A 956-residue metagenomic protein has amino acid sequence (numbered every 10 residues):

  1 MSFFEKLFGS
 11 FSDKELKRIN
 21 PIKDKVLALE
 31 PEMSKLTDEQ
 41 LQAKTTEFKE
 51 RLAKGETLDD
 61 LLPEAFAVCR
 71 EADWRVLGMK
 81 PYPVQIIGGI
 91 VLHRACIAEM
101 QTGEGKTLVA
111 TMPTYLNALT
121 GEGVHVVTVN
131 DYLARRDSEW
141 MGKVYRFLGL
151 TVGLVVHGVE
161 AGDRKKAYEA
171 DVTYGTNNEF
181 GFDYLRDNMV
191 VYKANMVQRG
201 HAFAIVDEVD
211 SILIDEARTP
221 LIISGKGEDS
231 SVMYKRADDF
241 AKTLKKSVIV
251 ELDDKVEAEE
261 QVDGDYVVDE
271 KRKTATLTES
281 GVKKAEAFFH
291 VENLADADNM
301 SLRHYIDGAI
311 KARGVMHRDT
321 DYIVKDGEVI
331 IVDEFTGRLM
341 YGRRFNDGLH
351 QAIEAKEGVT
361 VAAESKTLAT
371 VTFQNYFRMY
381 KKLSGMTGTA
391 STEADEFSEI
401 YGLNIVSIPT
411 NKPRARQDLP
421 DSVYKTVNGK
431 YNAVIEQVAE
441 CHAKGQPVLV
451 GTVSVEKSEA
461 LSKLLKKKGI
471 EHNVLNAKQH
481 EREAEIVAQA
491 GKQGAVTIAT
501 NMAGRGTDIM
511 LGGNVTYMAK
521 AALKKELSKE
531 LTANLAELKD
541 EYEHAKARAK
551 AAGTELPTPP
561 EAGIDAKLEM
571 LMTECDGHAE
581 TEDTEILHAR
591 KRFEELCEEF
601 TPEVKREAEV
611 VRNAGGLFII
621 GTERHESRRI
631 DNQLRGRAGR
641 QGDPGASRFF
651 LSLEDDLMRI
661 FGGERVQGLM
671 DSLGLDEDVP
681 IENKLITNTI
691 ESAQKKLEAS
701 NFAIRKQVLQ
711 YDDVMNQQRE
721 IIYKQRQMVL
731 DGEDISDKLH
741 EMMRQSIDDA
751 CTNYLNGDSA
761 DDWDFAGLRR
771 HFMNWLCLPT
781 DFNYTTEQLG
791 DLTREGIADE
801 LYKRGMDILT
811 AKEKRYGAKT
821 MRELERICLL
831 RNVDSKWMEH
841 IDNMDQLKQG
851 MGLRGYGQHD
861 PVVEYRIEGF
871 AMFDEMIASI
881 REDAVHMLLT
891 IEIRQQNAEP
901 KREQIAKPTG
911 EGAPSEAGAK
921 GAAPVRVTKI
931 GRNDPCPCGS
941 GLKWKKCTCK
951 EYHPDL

Functional and structural regions predicted by a protein language model:
M1-S652, D656-L669, K724, E741 (+1 more regions): Conserved P-loop NTPase motor core
T219, V448, R505, W837 (+2 more regions): Glycine-centered loop/turn positions within well-structured domains that cap or flank conserved ligand/cofactor-binding
Y322-I330, T336-R344, H578, V611-I620 (+7 more regions): Extended, charged helical/alpha-beta scaffold domains that provide interaction surfaces
G445-S458, D731-G732, S759, T786-G790 (+1 more regions): Short, Lys/Glu-rich amphipathic helical modules
V450, I498, W837, F873 (+2 more regions): Hydrophobic, well-ordered secondary-structure elements that form the walls of internal hydrophobic environments
T532, E537, E541-E585, I891-K946 (+1 more regions): Acidic, low-complexity intrinsically disordered tails
